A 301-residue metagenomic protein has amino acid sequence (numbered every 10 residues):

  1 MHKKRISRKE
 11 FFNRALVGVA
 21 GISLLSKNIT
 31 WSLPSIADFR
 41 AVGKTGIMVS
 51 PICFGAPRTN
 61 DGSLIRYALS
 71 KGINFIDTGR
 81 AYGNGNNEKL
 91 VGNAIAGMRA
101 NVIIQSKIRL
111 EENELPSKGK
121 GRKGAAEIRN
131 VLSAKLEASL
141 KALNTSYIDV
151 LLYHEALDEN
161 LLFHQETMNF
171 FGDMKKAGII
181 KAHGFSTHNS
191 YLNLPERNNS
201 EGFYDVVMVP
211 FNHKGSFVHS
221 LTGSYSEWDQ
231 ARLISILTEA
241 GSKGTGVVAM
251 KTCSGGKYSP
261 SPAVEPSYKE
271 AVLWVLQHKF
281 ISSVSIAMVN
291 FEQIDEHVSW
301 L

Functional and structural regions predicted by a protein language model:
M1-S32: N-terminal export signals
S26-I52: C-terminal segment of N-terminal export signals and the immediately downstream linker at the start of the mature
V42, F54, I76, V91 (+6 more regions): Conserved, mostly hydrophobic/aromatic
T59-A68, I128-A142, S190-R197, Y268-V272: Short, acidic/polar
A68-S70, G92-R99, K141-N144, N198-G202 (+1 more regions): Acidic (Asp/Glu)-rich catalytic clusters
D77-I95, A156-E159: Glycine-rich, proline-tolerant flexible connector loops at the mouths of alpha/beta enzymes
N84, E155-L301: Beta/alpha (TIM)-barrel catalytic core signal, keyed to glycine-rich beta->alpha loops juxtaposed to Asp/Glu that bind
L140-E159: Active-site groove signature of glycoside hydrolases
